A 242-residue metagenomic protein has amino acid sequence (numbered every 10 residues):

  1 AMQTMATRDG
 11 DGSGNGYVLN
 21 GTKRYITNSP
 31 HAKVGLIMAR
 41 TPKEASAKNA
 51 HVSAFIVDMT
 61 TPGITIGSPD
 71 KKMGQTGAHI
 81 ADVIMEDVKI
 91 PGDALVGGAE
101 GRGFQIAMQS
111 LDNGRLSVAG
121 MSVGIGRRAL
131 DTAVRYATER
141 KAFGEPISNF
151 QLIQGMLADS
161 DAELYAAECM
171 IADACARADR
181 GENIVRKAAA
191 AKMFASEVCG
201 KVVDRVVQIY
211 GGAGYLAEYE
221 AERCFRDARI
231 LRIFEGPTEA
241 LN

Functional and structural regions predicted by a protein language model:
A1, G10-V18, D82-I84, G98-N242: Alpha-helical interface subdomain recognition
Q3, N15-G16, N20-I66: A short core secondary-structure module
A6-R8: A structural signal for short hydrophobic beta-strand segments in well-ordered beta-sheet cores
S29, A47, M73-G77, S117-M121: Short alpha-helix boundary/capping segments
N49, I66-S68, P91-A99: Short, charged, solvent-exposed linker or helix-capping segments at domain edges/interfaces that act as flexible hinges
V57-T61, G92-D93, R127: Basic, amphipathic alpha-helical recognition segments used for DNA target recognition
P62-K89: Flexible, small-/acidic-enriched active-site or ligand-binding loops
